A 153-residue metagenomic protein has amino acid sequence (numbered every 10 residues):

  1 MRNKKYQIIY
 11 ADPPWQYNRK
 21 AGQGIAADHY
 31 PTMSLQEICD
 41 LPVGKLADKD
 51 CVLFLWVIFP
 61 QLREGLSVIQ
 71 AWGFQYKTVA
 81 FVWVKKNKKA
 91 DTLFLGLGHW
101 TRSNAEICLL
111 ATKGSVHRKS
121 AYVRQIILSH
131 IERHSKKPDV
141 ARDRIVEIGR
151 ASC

Functional and structural regions predicted by a protein language model:
M1-S152: Class I S-adenosyl-L-methionine-dependent methyltransferase catalytic core
